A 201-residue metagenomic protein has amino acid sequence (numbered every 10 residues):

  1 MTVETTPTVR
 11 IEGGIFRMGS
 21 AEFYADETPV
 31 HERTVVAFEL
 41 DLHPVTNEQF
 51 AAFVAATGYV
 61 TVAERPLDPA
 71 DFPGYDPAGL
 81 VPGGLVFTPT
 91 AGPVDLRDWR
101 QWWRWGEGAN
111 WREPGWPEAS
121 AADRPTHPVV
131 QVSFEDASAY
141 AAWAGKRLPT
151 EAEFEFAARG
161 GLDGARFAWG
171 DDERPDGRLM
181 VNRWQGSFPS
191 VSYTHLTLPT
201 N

Functional and structural regions predicted by a protein language model:
T2-T5, V9-R10: GGW-centered surface loops in extracellular recognition modules
R10-I11, R17, E22, P66-L196: Functional-site microenvironments in short loops/helix caps that host divalent-cation chemistry
A25-T28: C-terminal, low-complexity/hydrophilic appendages and adjacent surface loops of extracellular/periplasmic anionic
E32-F38: A short N-terminal beta-strand-loop micro-motif at the entrance of redox/enzyme domains
F38, F53-V62, A144-G145: Short capping motifs at secondary-structure boundaries
D41: An anion-binding catalytic pocket shared by soluble metabolic enzymes
T46: Acidic-aromatic/histidine active-site loop/patch
T197-N201: A short, hydrophobic C-terminal helix/tail in secreted or cell-surface proteins
